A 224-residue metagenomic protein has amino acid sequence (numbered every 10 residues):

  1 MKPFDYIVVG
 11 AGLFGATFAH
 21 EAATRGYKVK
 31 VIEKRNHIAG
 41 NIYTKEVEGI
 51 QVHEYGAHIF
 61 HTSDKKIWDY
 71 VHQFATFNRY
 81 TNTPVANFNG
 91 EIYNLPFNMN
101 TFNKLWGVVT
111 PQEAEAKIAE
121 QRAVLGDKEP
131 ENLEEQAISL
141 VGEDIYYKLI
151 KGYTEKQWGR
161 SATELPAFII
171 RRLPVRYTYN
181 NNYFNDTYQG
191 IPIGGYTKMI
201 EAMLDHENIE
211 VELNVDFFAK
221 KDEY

Functional and structural regions predicted by a protein language model:
F4-V31: N-terminal Rossmann-like FAD-binding beta1-loop-alpha1 element of flavoenzymes
G12, K65, V215-F218: Short beta->alpha connector loops
A23-E48: Glycine-rich FAD pyrophosphate-binding loop
K28, Q51, T76, N208-E212: Conserved beta-strand segments of alpha/beta enzyme cores
A39-G40, I50-Y55, N214-Y224: Central helical "cap/lid" subdomain
E48-V124: Dinucleotide-binding Rossmann-like beta1-alpha1 core, especially the glycine-rich loop that anchors the ADP
E91-Y93, M99-E223: Active-site/ligand-binding neighborhood in enzyme catalytic cores
